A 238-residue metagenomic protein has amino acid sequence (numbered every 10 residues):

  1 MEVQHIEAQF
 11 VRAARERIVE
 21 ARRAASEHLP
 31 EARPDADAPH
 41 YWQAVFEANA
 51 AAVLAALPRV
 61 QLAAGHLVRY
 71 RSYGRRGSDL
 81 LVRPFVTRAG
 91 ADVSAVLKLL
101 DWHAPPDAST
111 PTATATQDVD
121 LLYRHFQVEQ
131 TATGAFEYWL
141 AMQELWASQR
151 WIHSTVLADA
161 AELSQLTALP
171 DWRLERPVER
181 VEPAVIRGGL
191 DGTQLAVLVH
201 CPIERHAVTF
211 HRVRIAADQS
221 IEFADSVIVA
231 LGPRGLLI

Functional and structural regions predicted by a protein language model:
E2-P177: Extended, low-hydrophobicity segments enriched in charged/polar residues
E179-V181: Compositionally biased, charge-rich low-complexity tracts
A184-I238: C-terminal, beta-strand-rich globular interaction domains
